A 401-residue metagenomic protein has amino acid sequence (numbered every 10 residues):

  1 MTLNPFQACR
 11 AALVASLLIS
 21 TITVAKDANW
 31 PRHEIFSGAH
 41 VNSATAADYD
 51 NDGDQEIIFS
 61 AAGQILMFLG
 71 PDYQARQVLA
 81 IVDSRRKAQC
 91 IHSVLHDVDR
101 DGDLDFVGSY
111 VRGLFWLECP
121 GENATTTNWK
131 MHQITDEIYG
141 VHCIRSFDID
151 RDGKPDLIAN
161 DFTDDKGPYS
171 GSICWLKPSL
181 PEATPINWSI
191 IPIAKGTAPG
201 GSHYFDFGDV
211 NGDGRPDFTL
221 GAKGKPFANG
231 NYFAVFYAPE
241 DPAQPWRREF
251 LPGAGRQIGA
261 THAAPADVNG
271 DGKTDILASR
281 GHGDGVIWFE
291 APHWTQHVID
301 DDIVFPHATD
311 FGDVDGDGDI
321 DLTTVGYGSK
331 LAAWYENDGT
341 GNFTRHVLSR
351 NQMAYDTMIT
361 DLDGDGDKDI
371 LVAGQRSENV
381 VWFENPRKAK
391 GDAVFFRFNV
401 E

Functional and structural regions predicted by a protein language model:
M1-A12: Bacterial N-terminal signal peptides that target proteins for export
L3, I22-T23: Glycine-centered signal
R10-T21: Bacterial N-terminal signal peptides
T23-E401: Beta-propeller-forming repeat regions
